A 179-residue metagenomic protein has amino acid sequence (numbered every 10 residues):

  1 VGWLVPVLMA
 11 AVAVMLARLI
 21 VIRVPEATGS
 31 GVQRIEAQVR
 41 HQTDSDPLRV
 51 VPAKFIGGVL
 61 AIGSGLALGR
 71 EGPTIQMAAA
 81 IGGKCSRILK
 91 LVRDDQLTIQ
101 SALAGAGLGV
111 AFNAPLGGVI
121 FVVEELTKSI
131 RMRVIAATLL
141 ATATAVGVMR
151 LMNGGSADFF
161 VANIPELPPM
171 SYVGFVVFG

Functional and structural regions predicted by a protein language model:
V1-F178: Alpha-helical transmembrane segments and immediately membrane-proximal extracytoplasmic
